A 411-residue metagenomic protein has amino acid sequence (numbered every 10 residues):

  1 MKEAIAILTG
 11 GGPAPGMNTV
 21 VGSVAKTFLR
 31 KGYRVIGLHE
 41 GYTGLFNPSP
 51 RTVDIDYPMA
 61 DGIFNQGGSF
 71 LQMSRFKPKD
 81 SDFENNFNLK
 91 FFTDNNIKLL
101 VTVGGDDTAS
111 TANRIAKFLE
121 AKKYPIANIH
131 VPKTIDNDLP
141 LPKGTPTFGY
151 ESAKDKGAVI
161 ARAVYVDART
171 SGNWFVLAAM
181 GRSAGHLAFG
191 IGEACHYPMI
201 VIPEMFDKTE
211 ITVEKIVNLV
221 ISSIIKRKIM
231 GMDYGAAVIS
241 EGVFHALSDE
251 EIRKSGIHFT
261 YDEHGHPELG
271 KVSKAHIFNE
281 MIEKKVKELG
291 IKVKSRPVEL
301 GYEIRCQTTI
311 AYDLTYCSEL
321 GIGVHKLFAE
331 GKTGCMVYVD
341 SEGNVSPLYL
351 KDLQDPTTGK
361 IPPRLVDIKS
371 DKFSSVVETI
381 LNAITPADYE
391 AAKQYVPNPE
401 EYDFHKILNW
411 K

Functional and structural regions predicted by a protein language model:
M1-S49: N-terminal phosphate-binding or glycine-rich loops at protein starts, especially the Walker A/P-loop of NTPases
A4-I7, I63-R75, K133-T145, T170-G172 (+1 more regions): Gly-rich Lys/Arg/Thr-decorated short loops/hinges at beta-loop-alpha junctions or inter-strand turns that position
G10-G12, Y33, L38-T43, R75-F76 (+6 more regions): Short, ordered loop/turn segments at secondary-structure junctions
A14-V24, L45-F46, D82-N86, D106-R114 (+4 more regions): Short glycine/serine/threonine-rich phosphate/pyrophosphate-binding segments that cradle anionic phosphate groups
V35, F91, L99-G104, S110-P125 (+3 more regions): Accessory alpha-helical/coil subdomains and C-terminal extensions that flank or cap enzyme catalytic cores
F46-K98, T108, I135, T145-D155 (+1 more regions): Glycine-rich oxoanion-binding loops at beta->alpha junctions
E251-K411: C-terminal non-catalytic interaction/assembly regions of soluble proteins
